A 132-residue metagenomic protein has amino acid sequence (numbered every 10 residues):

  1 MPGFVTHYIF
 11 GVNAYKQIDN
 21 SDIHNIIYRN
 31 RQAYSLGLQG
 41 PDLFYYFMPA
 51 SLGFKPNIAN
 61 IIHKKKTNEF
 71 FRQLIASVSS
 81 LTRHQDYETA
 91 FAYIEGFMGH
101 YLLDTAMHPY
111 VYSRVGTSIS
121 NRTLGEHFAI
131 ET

Functional and structural regions predicted by a protein language model:
M1-A92, Y110-T132: N-terminal, motif-rich segments that launch catalysis or mediate targeting to/interaction with membranes, typified by
F44, G99, L103: Short active-site segment of divalent metal-dependent hydrolases/proteases that encodes the spacing between
F91-G99: Short alpha-helix carrying the canonical HExxH Zn2+-binding catalytic motif
D104-H108: Alpha-helical transmembrane segments and their lipid-water interface positions in multi-pass membrane proteins
